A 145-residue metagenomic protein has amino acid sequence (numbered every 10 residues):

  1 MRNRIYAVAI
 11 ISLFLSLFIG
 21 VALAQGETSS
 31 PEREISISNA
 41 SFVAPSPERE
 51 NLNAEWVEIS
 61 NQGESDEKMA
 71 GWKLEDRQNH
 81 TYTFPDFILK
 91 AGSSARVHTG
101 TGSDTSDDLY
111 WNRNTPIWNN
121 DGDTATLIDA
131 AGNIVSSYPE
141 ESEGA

Functional and structural regions predicted by a protein language model:
M1-E27: Secretory targeting signatures
I10, F14, E27-T28, A44 (+2 more regions): Intrinsically disordered, low-complexity segments
G20-W72, N114-D121, A130-A145: A structural motif detector for short, solvent-exposed N-terminal "entry" segments of globular domains
N61-G63, Y82-F84, H98-G100, N120-T124: Glycine-rich loops and low-complexity Gly/Arg-rich segments that provide flexible linkers or classic glycine-based
Q78-T115: Intrinsically disordered, low-complexity Pro/Gly/Ser/Thr-rich segments with frequent PxxP/GP/PP motifs and embedded
